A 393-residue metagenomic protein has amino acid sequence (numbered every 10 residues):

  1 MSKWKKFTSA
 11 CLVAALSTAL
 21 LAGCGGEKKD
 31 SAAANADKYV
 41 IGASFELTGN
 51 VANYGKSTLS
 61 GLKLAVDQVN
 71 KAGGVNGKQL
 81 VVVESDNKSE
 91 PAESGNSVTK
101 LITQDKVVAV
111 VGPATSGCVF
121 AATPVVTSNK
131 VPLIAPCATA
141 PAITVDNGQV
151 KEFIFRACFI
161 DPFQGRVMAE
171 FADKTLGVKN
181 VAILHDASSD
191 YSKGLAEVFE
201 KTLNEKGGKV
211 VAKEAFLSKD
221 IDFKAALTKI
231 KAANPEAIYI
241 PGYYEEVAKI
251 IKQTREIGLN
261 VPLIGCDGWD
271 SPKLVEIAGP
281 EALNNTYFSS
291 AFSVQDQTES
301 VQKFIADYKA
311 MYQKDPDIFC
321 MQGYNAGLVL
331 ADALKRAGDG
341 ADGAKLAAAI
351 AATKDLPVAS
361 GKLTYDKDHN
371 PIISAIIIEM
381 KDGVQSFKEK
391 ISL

Functional and structural regions predicted by a protein language model:
M1-V40, K71, S392-L393: Short, low-complexity disordered leader/linker segments with a strong preference for bacterial N-terminal type II
K28, Y54-T58, Q68, A72-V145 (+2 more regions): Beta-alpha junction/loop-to-helix N-cap segments that form part of ligand/metal-binding clefts
N35, Y39-K63, S85-A92, A114-T115 (+5 more regions): Extracytoplasmic "Venus flytrap"
L47, K151-E214, A237, L330: An alpha-beta-alpha
S94, A157-N180, K193-L195, D222-K224 (+4 more regions): Hydrophobic alpha-helical segments within soluble ligand-binding/sensing domains
V126, A196-S289: Extracellular/periplasmic bilobed ligand-binding domains
I251-Y324, E379, V384-S392: Extracellular/periplasmic periplasmic-binding protein-like sensory domains
A310-C320, A331-Q385: Segments of small-molecule ligand-sensing domains
